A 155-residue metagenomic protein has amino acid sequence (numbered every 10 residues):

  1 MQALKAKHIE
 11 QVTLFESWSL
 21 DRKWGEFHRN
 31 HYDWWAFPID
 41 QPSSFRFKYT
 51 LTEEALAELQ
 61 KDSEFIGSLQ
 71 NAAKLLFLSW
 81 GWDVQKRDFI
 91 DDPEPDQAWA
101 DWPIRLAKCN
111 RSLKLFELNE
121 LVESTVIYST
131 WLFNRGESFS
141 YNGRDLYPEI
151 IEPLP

Functional and structural regions predicted by a protein language model:
M1-R87, L113-F116, E120: N-terminal leader regions that mediate targeting or early regulatory function
R87-P155: Alpha-helical bundle/repeat cores within regulatory domains of eukaryotic proteins
